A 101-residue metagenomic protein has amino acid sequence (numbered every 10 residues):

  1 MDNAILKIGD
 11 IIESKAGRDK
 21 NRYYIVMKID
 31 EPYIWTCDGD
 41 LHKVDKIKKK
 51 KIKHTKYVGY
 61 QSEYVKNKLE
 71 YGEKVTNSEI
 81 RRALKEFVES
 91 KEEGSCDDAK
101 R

Functional and structural regions predicted by a protein language model:
M1-I8, M27-R101: Ferredoxin-like alpha/beta domains used as RNA- or RNAP-binding modules
K20-N21, D30: Short, well-ordered loop/turn elements at secondary-structure boundaries
